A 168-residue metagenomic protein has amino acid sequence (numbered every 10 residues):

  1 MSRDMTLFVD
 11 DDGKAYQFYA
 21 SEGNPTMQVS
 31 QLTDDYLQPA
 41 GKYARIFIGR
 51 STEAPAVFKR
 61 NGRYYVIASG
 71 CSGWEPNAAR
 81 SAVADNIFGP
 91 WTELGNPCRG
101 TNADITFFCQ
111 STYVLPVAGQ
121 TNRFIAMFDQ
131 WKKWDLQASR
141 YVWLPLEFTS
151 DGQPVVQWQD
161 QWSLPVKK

Functional and structural regions predicted by a protein language model:
M1-K168: Carbohydrate-active catalytic/glycan-binding domains of CAZyme proteins, especially the secreted or lumenal ectodomains
